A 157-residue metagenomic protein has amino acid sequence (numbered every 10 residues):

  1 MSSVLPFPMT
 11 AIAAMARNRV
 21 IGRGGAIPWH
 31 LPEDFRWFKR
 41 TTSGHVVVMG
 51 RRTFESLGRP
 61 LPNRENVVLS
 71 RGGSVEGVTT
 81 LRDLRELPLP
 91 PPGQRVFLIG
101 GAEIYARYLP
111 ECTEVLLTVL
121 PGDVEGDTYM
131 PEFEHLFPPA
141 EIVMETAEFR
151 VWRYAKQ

Functional and structural regions predicted by a protein language model:
S2-Q157: Enzymes that bind and transform nitrogen-containing heteroaromatic metabolites
